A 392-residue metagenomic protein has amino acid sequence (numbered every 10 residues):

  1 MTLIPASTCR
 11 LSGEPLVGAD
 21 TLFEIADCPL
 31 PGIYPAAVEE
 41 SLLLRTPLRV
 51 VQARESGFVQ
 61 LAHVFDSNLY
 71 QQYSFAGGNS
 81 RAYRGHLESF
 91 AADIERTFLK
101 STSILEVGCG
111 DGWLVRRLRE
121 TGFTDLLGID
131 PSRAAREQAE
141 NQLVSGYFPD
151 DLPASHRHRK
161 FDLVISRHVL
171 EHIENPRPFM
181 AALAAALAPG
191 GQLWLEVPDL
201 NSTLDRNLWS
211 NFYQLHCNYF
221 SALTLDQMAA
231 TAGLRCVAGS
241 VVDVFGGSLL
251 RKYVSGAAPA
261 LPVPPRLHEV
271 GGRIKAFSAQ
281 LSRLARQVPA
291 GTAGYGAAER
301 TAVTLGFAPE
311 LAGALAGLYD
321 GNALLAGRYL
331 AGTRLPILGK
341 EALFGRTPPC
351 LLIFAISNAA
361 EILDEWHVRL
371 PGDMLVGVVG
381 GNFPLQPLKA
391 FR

Functional and structural regions predicted by a protein language model:
T2-A82, S240, K252: N-terminal juxtadomain amphipathic helix that follows a signal peptide/anchor or precedes a small N-terminal auxiliary
D27, L195-N218, A222-T224, M228: Short, glycine-/aromatic-enriched active-site segment of Class I SAM-dependent methyltransferases
L43-A134, L208, Y213, N218 (+1 more regions): Extended interfacial segments that mediate partner engagement and assembly in macromolecular machines
D93-I94, L250-R392: Hydrophobic, well-ordered beta-alpha structural blocks that scaffold small-molecule cofactor pockets
E140-P153: Conserved SAM-binding strand-loop segment of SAM-dependent methyltransferases
I165: A conserved beta-strand element that flanks and buttresses the S-adenosyl-L-methionine
R177-Q192: A short glycine-rich, Lys/Arg-flanked "PGG" loop and its adjoining helix->strand segment in the class I
G190-P198, L375-V378: Conserved beta-strand signature within the Rossmann-like core of class I S-adenosyl-L-methionine
